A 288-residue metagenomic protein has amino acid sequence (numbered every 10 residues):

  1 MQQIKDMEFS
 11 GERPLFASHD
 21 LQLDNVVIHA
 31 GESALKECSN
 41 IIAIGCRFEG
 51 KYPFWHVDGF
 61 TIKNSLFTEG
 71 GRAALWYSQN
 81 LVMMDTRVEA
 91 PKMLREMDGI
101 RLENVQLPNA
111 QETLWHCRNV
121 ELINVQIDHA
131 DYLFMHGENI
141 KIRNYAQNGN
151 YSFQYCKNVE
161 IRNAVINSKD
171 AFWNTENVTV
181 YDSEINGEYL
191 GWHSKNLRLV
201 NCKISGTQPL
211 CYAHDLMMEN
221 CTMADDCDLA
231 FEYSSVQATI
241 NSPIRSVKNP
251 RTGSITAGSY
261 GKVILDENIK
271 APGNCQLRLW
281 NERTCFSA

Functional and structural regions predicted by a protein language model:
M1-A288: Long, distal/terminal scaffolding or interaction modules with repetitive or compositionally biased sequence
